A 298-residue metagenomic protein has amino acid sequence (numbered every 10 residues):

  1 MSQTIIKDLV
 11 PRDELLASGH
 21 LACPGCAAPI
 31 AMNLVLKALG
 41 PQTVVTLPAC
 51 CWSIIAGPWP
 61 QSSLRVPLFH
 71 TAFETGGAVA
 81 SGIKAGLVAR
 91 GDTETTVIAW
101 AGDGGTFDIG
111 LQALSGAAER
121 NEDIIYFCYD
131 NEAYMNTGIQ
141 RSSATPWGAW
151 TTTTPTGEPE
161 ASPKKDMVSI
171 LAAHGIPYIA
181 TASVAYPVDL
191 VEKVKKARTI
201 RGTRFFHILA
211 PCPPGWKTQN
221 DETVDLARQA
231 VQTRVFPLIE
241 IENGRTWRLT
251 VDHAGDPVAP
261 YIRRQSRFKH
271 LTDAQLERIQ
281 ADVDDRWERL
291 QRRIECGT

Functional and structural regions predicted by a protein language model:
S2-Y126, I139, S143-W147, E160: Cofactor-binding active-site loop characterized by glycine-rich and histidine/acidic residues
I6-P11, G19, D92-T93, S142-T199: Conserved thiamine diphosphate
C26-I30, E74-A78, Q112, S162-D166 (+5 more regions): Conserved active-site and cofactor/substrate-binding residues in soluble primary-metabolism enzymes
P48-C50, I208-P211: Short, well-ordered beta-to-alpha junction loops that form the rim of enzyme active sites and present histidine/acidic
S53, N131-N136, P213-G215: Short gly/pro/ser/thr-enriched loop/turn and capping motifs at secondary-structure boundaries
C128, A180-A182, F205-L209: Short, conserved beta-strand edge motifs with alternating hydrophobic and charged residues
C212-T298: Flexible, low-complexity linker and terminal segments
